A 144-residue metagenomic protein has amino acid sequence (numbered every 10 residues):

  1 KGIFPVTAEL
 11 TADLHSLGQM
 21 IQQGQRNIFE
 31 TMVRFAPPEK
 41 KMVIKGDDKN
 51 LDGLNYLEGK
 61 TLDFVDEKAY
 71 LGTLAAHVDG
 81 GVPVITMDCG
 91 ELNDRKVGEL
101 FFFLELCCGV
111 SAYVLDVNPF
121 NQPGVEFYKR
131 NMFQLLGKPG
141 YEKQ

Functional and structural regions predicted by a protein language model:
K1-Q144: A SIS-like phosphosugar-recognition module
